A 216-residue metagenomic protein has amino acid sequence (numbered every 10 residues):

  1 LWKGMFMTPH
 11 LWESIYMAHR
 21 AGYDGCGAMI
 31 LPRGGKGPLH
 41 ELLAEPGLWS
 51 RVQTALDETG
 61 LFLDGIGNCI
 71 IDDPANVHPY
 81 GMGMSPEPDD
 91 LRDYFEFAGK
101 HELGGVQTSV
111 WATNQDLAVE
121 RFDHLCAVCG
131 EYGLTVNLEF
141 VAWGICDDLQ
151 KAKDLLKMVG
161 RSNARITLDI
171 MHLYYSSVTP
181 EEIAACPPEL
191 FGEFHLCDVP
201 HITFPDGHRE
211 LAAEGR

Functional and structural regions predicted by a protein language model:
L1-P9, G67-I70: Boundary/entry segment of secreted carbohydrate-active catalytic domains
T8, G35, L43, H78 (+3 more regions): Gly/Pro-rich active-site loop or hairpin
L11-R20, E45-T59, R92-E96, V178-G192: Short amphipathic alpha-helices and their capping/turn segments at secondary-structure boundaries
W12-S14, A55-I166, Y175: Active-site acidic/histidine proton-transfer and metal-coordination neighborhood in alpha/beta enzyme cores
G22-D24, E102, M158-R165, C186-G192: Glycine-enriched alpha-helix->loop->beta-strand junction motifs that scaffold or abut catalytic
G27-L56: Glycine-rich, proline-tolerant flexible connector loops at the mouths of alpha/beta enzymes
I30, A142, H172, D198-H201: Short, glycine/acidic-enriched loop or turn micro-motifs at the edges of active sites
D169: Active-site glycine-centered loops adjacent to acidic/histidine catalytic or metal-binding residues that shape
